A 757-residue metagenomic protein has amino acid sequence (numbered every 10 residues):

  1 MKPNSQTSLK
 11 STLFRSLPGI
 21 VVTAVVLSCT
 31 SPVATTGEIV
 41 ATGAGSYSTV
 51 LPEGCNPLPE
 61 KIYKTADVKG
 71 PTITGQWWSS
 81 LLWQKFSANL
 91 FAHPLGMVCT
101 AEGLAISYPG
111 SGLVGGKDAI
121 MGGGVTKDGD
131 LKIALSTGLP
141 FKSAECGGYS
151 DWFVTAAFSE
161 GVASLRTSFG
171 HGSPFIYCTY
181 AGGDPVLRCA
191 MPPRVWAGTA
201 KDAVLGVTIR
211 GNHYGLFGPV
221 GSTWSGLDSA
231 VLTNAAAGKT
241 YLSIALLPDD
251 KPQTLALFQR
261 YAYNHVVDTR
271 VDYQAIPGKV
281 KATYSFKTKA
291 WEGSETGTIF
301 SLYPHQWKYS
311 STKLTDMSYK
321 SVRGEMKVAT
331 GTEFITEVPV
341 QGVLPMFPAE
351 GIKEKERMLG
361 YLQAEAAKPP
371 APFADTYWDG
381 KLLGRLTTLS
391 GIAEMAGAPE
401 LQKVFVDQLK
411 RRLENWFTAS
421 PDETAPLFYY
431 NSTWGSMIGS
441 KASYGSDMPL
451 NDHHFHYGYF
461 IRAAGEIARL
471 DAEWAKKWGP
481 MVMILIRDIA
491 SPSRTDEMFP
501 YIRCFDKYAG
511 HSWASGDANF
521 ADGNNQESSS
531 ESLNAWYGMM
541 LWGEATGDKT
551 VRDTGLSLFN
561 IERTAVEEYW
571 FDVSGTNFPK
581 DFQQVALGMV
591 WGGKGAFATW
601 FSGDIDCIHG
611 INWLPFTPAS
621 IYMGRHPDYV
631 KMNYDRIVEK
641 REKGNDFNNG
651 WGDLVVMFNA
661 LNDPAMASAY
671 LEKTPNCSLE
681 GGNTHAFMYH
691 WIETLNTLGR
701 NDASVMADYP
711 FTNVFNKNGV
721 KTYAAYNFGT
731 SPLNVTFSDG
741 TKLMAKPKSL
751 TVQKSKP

Functional and structural regions predicted by a protein language model:
M1-F14: N-terminal secretory signal peptides that target proteins for export/translocation
F14-I20: Sec-dependent signal peptide recognition, specifically the positively charged N-region followed immediately by
V25-T36: Bacterial Sec-dependent N-terminal signal peptides
T35-D452, P492, D496-Y508, M540-T546 (+1 more regions): Ser/Thr/Asn(+Pro)-rich, low-complexity disordered segments
F373-A393, F405, D447-I486, S528-S532 (+1 more regions): Aromatic-rich carbohydrate-recognition surfaces in CAZymes
P480-I489, V551-E562, V566: Short secondary-structure subsegments characteristic of cysteine-rich extracellular domains
Y508-S515: Alpha-solenoid helical repeat scaffolds
A521-G523, S528: Catalytic cores of eukaryotic secretory-pathway lumenal/extracellular enzymes that build and remodel glycoconjugates
